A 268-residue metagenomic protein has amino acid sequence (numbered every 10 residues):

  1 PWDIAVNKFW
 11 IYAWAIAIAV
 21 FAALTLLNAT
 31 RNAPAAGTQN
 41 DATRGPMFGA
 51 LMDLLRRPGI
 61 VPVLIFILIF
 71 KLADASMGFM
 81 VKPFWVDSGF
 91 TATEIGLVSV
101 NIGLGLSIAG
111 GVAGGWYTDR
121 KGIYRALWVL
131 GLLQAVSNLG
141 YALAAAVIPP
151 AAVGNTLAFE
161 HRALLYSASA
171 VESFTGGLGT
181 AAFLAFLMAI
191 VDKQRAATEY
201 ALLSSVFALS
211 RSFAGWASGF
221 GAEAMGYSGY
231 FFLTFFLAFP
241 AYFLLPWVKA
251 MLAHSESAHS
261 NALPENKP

Functional and structural regions predicted by a protein language model:
P1-I4, N32-P62: Juxtamembrane intracellular "pre-TM" segments in multi-pass secondary transporters
L26-T30, Y230-P264: Multi-pass alpha-helical transporter architecture, strongest for 12-TM Major Facilitator/SLC carriers used
F79-G96: Short amphipathic helix-loop junctions that connect adjacent transmembrane helices in Major Facilitator Superfamily/SLC
A92-T93, K193-L203: Loop-to-transmembrane helix entry/capping segments in MFS-fold secondary transporters and related SLC/MFSD carriers
A109-I123, A222-E223: Helix-to-loop junctions at the C-terminal end of transmembrane segments in multipass secondary transporters
D119-L133: Cytoplasmic membrane-interface "Motif A"-like loop-to-helix N-cap segments of 12-TM Major Facilitator Superfamily
L132-A158, P246: C-terminal ends and interior cores of transmembrane alpha-helices in multi-pass membrane transporters/permeases
L178-D192: Intracellular juxtamembrane helix-capping segments at the cytosolic ends of symmetry-related transmembrane helices
